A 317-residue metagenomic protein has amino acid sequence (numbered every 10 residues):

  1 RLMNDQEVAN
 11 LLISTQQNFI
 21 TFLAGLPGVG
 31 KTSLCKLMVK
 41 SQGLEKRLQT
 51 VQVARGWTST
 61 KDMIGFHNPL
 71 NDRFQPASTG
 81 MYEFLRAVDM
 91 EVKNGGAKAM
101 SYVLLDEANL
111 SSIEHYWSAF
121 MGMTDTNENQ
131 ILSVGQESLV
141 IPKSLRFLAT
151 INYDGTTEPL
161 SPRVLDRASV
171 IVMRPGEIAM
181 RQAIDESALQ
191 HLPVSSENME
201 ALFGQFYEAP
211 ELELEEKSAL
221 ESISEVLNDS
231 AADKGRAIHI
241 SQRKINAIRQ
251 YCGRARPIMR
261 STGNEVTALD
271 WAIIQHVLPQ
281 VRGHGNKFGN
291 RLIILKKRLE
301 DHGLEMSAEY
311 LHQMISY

Functional and structural regions predicted by a protein language model:
R1-Y317: C-terminal regulatory/interaction module of P-loop NTP-utilizing enzymes
